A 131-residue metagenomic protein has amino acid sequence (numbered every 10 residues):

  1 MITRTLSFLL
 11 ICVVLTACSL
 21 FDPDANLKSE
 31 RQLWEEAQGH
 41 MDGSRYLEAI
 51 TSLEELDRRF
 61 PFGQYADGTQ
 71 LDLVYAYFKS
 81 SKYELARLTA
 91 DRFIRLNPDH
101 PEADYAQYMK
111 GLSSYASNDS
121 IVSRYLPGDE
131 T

Functional and structural regions predicted by a protein language model:
M1-S7: Bacterial N-terminal signal peptides that target proteins for export
I2, V14-T131: Acidic, polar-rich low-complexity tracts and alpha-helical solenoid repeat scaffolds
S7-L15: Hydrophobic helical h-region of N-terminal Sec-dependent signal peptides in bacterial secretory/periplasmic proteins
